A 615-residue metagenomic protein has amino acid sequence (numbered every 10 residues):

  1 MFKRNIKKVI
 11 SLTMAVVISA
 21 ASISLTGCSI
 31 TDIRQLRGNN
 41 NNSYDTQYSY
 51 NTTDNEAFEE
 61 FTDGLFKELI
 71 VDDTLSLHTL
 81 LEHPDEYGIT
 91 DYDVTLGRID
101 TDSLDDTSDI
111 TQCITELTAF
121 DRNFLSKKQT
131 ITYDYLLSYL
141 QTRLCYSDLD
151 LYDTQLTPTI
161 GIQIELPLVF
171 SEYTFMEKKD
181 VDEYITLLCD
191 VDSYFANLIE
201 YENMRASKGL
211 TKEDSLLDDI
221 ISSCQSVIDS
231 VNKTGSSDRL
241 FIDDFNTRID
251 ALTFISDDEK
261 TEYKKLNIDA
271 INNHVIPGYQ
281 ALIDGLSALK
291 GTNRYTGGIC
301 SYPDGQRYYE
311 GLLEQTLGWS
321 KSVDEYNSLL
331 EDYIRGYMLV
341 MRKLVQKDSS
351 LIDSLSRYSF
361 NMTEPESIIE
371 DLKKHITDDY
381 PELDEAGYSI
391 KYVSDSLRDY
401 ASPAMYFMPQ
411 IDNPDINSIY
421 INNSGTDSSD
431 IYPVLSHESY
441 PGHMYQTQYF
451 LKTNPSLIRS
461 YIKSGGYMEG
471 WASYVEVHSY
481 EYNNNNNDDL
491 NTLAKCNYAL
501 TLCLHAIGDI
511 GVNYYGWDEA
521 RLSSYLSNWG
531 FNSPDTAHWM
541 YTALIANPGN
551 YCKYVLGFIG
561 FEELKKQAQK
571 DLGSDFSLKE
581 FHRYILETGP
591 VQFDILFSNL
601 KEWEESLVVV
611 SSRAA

Functional and structural regions predicted by a protein language model:
M1-I6: N-terminal secretory signal peptides that target proteins for export/translocation
K7-T26: Sec-dependent N-terminal signal peptides
S22-S43: Sec-dependent signal peptide cleavage junction
L36-A615: N-terminal maturation segment of proteins
